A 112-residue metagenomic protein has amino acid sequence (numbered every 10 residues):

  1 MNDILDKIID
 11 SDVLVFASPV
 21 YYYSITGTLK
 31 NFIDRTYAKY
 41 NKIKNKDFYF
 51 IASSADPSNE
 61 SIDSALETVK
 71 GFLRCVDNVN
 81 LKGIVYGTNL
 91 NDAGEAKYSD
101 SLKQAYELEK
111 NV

Functional and structural regions predicted by a protein language model:
M1-V76: Helix-loop-strand module that forms the ligand-binding subsite of alpha/beta enzymes
K70-V112: Glycine-rich phosphate/pyrophosphate-binding loop and the adjoining helix
